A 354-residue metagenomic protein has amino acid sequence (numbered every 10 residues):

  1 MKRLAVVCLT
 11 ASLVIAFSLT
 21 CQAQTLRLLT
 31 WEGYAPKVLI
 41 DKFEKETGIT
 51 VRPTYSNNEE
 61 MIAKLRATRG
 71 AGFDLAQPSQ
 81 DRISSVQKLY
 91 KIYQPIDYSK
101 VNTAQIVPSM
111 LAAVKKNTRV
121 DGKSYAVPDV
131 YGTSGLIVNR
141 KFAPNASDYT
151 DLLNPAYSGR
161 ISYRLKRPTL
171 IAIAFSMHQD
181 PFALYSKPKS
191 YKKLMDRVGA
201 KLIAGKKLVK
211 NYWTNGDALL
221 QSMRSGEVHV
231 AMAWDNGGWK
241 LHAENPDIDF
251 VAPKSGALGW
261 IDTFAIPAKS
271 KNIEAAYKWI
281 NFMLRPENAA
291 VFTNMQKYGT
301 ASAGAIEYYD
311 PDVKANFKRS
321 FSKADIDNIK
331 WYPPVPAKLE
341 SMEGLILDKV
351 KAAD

Functional and structural regions predicted by a protein language model:
I15-A23: Sec/Tat signal peptide C-region and signal peptidase I cleavage site
Q24-V86: Early extracytoplasmic/lumenal segment of secretory-pathway proteins
Q77-I83, Q87-S222: Extracytoplasmic ligand-binding site segments that recognize negatively charged/polar headgroups
R82-S85, V230-D247: A ligand-binding cleft/hinge motif common to bilobed small-molecule-binding domains
G135-F142, A174-S176, I261-N272, V291-N294: A bilobed periplasmic-binding-protein/Venus flytrap-type ligand-binding module shared by bacterial periplasmic
M195-G205, E244-A268: Periplasmic-binding protein-like
P267-D327: Mature extracytoplasmic/periplasmic domains
K323-D354: Conserved C-terminal helix/tail region of periplasmic/extracytoplasmic solute-binding proteins
